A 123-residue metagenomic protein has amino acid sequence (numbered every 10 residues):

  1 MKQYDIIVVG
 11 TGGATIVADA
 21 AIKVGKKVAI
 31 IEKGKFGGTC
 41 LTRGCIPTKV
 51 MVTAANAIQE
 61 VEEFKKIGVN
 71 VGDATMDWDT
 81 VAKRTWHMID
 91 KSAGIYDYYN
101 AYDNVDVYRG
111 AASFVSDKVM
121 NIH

Functional and structural regions predicted by a protein language model:
M1-G12: Beta1/beta-strand and adjacent pyrophosphate-binding region of the FAD-binding site in flavoprotein oxidoreductases
K2-Y4, D19-K26, I31-H123: Glycine-rich flavin
A14-V17: N-terminal Rossmann-fold NAD(P) dinucleotide-binding loop
